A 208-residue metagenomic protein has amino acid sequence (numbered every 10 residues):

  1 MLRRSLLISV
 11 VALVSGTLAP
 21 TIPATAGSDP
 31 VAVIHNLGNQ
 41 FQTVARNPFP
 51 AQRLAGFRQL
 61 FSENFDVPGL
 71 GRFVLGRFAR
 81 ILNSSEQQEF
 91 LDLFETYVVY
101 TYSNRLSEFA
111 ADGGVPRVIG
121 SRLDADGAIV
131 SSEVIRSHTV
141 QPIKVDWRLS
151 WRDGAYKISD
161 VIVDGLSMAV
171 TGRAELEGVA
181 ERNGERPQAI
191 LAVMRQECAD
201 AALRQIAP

Functional and structural regions predicted by a protein language model:
R3-L7: N-terminal export leaders
I8-S15: N-terminal secretory signal peptides
S15-P23: C-terminal segment of classical bacterial N-terminal signal peptides
S28-L106: Early exported N-terminus immediately downstream of N-terminal targeting peptides
V74, F94, G120-R122, V134-R136 (+2 more regions): A mature extracytoplasmic/lumenal domain signature
D92, Y100-I143, M194-P208: Surface-exposed, charged secondary-structure patches
P142-V170: Short beta-strand edge/turn micro-motifs at domain boundaries
D160-P208: Low-complexity, intrinsically disordered terminal/linker segments enriched in charged and Gly/Pro repeats
